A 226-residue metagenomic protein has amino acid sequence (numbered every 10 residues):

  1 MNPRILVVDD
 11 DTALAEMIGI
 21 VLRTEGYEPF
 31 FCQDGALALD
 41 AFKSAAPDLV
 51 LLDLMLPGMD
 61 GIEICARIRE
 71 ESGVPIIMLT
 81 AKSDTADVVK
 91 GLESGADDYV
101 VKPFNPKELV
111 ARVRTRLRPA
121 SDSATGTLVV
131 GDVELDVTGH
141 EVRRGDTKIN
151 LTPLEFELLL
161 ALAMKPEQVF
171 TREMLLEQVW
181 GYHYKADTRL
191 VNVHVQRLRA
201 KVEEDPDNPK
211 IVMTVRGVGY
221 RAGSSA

Functional and structural regions predicted by a protein language model:
P3-R4, R114-V169, E173: Short, Lys/Arg-enriched segments at the junction into DNA-binding effector domains of transcriptional regulators
E16-T24: Charged docking surfaces used in two-component/phosphorelay signaling
G26-Q33, A41: Short hydrophobic/Thr-rich beta-strand motif most characteristic of the beta2 strand and flanking loop of CheY-like
C32-A36, V88: Conserved Asp/Asn-Gly motif in the active-site loop of CheY-like receiver
D34, D60-E63: Acidic catalytic/metal-coordinating carboxylates
A45-L51, L56: Active-site beta3 strand of CheY-like receiver
A66, E70, P75-V129: Basic, amphipathic DNA-recognition helix from helix-turn-helix-like DNA-binding domains
S123-T127, N150, V193-V195, R199-A226: DNA-binding patch around the recognition helix
